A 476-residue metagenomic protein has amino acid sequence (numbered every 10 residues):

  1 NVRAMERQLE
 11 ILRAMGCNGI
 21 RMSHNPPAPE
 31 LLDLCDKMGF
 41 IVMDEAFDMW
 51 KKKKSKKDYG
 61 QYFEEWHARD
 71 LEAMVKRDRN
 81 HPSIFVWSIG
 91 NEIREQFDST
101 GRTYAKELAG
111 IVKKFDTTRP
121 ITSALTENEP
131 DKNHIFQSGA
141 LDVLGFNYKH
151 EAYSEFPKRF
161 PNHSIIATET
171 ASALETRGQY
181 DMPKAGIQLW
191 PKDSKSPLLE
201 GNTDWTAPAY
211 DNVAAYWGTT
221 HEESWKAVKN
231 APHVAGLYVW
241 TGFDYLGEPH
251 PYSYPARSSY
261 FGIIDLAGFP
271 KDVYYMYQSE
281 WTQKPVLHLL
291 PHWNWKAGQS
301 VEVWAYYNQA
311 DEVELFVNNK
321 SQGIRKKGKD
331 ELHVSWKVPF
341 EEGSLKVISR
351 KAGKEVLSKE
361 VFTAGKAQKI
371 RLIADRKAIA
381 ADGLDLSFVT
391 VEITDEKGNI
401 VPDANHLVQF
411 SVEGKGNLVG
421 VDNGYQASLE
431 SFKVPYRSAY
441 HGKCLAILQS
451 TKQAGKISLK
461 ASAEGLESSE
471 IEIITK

Functional and structural regions predicted by a protein language model:
N1-K106, I121-T122: Active-site-adjacent substrate/metal-binding segments within catalytic domains of carbohydrate-active enzymes
S83-W87, A105-K113, T118, T122 (+2 more regions): Substrate-binding clefts and catalytic carboxylate motifs of secreted carbohydrate-active enzymes
H134-H150, H163-S164: Aromatic- and acid-rich polysaccharide-binding/catalytic face of secreted or lumenal carbohydrate-active enzymes
R325-K326, A367-L372, F410-A427: Short aromatic-acidic-glycine turn motif
S335-F340, V434-K452: Short, hydrophobic beta-strand segments
E341-L345, S387, Q453-I457: Exposed beta-strand face motif in extracellular beta-rich ectodomains
S358-G365, L466-K476: Short beta-strand elements
